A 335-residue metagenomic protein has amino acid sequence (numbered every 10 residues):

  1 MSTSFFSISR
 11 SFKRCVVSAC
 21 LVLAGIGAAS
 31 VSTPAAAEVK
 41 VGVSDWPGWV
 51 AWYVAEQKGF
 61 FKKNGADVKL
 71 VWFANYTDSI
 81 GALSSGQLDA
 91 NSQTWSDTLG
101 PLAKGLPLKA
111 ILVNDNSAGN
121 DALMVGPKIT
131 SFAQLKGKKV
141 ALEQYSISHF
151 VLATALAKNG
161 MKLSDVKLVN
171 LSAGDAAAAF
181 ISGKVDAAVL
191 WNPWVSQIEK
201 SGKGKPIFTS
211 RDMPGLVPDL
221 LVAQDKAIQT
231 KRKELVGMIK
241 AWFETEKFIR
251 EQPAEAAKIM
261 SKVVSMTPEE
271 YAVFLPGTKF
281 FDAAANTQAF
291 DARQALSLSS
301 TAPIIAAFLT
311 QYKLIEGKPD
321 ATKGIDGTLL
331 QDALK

Functional and structural regions predicted by a protein language model:
S2-C20: Bacterial N-terminal signal peptides that target proteins for export
I26-S32: N-terminal signal peptide c-region/cleavage motif recognized by signal peptidases
E38-D175, D186-N192, F208, G215: Short, glycine-/small- and polar/acidic-enriched structural segments that line small-molecule recognition paths
G59, G81-S85, K109, A133 (+11 more regions): Solvent-exposed, polar/charged alpha-helical surfaces in well-ordered, non-transmembrane soluble domains, broadly
S96-D97, V169, D175-S265: Pocket-lining segment of extracytoplasmic ligand-binding domains
Q229-L314: Secondary-structure end/capping motifs
P303-K335: Conserved C-terminal helix/tail region of periplasmic/extracytoplasmic solute-binding proteins
